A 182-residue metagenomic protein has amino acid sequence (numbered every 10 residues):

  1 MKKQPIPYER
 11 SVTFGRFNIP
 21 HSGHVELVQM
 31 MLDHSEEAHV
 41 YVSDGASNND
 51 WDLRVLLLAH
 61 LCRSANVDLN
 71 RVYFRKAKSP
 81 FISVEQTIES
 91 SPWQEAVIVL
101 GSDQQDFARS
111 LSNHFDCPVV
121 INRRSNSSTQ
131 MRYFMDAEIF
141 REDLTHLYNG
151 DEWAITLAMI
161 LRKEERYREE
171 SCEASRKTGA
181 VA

Functional and structural regions predicted by a protein language model:
M1-A182: Nucleotidyltransferase catalytic core that binds NTPs
